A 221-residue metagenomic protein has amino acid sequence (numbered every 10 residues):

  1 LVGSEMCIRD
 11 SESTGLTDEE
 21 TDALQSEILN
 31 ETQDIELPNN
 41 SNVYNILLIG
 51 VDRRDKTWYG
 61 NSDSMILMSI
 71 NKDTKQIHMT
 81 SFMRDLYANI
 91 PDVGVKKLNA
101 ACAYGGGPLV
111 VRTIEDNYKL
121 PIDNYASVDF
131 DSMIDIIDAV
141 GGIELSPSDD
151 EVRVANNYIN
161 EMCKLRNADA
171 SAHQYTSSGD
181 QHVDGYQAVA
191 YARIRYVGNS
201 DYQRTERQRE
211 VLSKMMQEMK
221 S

Functional and structural regions predicted by a protein language model:
S4-S221: Non-catalytic, solvent-exposed segments at the cell envelope interface
